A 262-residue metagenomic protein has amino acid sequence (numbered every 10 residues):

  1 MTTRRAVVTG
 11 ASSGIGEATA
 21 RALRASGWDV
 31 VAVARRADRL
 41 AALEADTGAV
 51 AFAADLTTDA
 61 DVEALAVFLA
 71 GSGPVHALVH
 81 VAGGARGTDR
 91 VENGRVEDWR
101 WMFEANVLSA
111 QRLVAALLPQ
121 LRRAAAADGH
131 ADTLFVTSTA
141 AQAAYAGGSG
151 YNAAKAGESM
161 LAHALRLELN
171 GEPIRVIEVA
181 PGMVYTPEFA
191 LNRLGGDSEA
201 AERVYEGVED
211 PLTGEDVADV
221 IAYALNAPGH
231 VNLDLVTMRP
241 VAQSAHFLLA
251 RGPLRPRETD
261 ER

Functional and structural regions predicted by a protein language model:
S12-S13: Conserved glycine-rich cofactor-binding loop
S26-A42: Conserved glycine-rich Rossmann-like NAD(P)H-binding loop of the short-chain dehydrogenase/reductase
D89-V91, R95-R100: Substrate-binding pocket helix/loop in short-chain dehydrogenase/reductase
V114, A154-G157: Active-site helix of classical SDR
S138: Residue(s) in the substrate-gating loop at a strand-loop-helix junction that position the organic substrate next
A143, A164-I174: Active-site-adjacent segment of SDR/Rossmann-fold oxidoreductases
E178, S198-F247, R251: C-terminal helical subdomain
